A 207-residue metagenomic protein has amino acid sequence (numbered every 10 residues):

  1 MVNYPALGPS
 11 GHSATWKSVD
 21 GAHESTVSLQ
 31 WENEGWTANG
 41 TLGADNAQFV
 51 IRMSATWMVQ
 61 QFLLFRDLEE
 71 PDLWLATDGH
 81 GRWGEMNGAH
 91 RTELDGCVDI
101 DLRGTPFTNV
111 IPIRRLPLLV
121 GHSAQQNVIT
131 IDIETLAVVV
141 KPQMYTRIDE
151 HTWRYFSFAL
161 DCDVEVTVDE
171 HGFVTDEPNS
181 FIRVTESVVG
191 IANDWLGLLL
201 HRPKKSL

Functional and structural regions predicted by a protein language model:
M1-E24, D72-R154, F158-A159, T175 (+1 more regions): Solvent-exposed helix/loop surface patches that form functional interfaces
A6-I51: N-terminal ordered "arm"
H23-V27, A47-I51, E70-L75, Q143 (+2 more regions): A structural detector for short beta-strand units
Q30-W36, R52-V59, T77-H80, I148-E150 (+1 more regions): Short, solvent-exposed coil/turn segments at beta-strand boundaries
T37-N39, V50, L63, T152-F156 (+1 more regions): Beta-strand secondary-structure signal
G40-A44, L64-L68, N87-H90, F156-C162 (+1 more regions): Secondary-structure transition/turn motif
L42-N87: Hydrophobic/aromatic-rich structural module bridging two neighboring secondary-structure elements via a short loop
F158-L207: C-terminal structured interaction module
